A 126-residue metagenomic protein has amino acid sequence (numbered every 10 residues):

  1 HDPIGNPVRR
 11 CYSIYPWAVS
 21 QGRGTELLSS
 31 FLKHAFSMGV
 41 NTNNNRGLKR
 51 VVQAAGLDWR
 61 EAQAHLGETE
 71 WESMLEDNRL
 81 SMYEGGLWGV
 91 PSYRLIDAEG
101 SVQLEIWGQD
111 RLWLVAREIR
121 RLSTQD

Functional and structural regions predicted by a protein language model:
H1-M38: Structural alpha/beta surface segment adjacent to cysteine/selenocysteine redox centers across thiol/disulfide enzymes
S30-D126: C-terminal cap of thioredoxin/glutaredoxin-like
